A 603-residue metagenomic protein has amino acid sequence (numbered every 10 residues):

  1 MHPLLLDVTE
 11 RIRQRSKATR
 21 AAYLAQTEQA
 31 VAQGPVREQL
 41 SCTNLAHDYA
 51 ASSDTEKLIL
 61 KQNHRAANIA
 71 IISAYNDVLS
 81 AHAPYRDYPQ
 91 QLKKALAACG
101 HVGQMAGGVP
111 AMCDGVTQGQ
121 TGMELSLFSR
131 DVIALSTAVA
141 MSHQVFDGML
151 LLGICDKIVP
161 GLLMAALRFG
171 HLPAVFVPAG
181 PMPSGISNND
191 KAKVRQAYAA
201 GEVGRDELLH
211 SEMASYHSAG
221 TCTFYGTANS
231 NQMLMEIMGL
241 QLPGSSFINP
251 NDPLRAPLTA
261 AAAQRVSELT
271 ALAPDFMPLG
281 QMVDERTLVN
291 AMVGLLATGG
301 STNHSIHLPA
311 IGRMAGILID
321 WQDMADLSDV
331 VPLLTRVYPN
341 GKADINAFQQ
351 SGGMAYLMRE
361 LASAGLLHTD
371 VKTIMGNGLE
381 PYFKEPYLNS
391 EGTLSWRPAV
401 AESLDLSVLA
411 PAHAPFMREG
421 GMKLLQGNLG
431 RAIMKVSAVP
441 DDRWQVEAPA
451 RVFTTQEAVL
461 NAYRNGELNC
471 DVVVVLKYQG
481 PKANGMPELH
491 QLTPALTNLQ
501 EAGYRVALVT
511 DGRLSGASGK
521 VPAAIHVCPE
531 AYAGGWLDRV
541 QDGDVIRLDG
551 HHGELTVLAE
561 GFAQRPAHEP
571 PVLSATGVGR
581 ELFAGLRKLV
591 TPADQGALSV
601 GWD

Functional and structural regions predicted by a protein language model:
M1-D77, A81, Q90-V109, Q120-G122 (+5 more regions): Catalytic or ion-coupling anion/metal-binding cores of large enzyme and transporter domains
D87: Acidic/charged coordination and interface sites in well-structured regions
A106-Q144: N-terminal small/polar loop signature for handling phosphorylated ligands or for N-terminal nucleophile
R130, L152-C155, G352: N-terminal glycine-rich "phosphate-gripper" loop used for MgATP/nucleotide binding and carboxylate activation
R130-T137, Q144-G148, L460-L468, V475: Contiguous domain-boundary segments centered on the initiation and propagation of an alpha-helix
M141-L162, V175-V177: A short, small-residue-rich loop immediately preceding and capping a beta-strand
